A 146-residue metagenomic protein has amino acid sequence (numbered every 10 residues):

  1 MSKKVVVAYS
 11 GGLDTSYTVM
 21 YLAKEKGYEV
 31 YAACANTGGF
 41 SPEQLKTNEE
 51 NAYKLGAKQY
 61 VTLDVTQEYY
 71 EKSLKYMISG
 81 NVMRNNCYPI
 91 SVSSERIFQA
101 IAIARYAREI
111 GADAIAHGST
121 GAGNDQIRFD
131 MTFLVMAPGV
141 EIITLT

Functional and structural regions predicted by a protein language model:
M1-T146: ATP-dependent adenylation/nucleotidyltransferase module used to activate substrates
